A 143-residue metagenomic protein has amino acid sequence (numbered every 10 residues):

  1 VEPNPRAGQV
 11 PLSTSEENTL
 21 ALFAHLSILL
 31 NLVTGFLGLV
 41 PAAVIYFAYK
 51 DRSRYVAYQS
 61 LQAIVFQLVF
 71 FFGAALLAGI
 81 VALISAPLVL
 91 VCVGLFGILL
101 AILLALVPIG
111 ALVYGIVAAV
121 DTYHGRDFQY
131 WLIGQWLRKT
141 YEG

Functional and structural regions predicted by a protein language model:
V1-L68, V117-G143: Membrane-interface extramembranous regions at the lipid-water interface
A21-P41, I64-G115: Hydrophobic alpha-helical transmembrane segments in multi-pass membrane proteins
